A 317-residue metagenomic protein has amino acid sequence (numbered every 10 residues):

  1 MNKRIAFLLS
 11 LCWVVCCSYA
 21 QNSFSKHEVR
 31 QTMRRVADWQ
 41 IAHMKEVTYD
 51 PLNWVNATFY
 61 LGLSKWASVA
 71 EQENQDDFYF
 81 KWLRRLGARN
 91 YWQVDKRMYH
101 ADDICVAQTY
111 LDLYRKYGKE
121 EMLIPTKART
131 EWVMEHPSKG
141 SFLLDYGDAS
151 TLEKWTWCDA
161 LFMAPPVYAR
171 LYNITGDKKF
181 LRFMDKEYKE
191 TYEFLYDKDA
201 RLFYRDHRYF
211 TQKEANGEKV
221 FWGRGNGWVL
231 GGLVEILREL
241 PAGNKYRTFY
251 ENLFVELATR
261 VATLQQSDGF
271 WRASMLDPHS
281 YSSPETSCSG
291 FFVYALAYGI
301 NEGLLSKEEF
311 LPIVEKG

Functional and structural regions predicted by a protein language model:
M1-S25: Bacterial Sec-dependent N-terminal signal peptides
Q21-G317: Glycan-recognition and catalytic cores of secretory/periplasmic carbohydrate-active enzymes
